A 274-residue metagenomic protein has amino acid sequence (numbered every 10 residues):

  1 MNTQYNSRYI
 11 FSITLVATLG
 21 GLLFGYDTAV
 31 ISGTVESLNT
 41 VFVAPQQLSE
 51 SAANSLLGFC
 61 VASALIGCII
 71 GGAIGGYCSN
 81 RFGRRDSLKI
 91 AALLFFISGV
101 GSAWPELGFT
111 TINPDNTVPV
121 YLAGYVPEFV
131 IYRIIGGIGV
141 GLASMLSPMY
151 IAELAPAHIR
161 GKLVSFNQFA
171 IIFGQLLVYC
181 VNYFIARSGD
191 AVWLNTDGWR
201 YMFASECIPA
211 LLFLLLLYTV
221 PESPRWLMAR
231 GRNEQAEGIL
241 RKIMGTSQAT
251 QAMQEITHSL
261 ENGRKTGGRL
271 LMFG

Functional and structural regions predicted by a protein language model:
M1-G274: Transmembrane-helix signature of 12-pass secondary carriers
